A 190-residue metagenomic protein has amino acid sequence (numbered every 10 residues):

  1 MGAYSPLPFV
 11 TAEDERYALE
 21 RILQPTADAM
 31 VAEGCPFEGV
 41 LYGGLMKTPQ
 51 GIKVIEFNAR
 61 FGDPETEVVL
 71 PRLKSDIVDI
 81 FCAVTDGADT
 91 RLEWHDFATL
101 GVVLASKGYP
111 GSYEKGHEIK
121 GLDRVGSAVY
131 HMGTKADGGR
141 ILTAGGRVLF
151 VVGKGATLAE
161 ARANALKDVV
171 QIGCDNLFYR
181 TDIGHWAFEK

Functional and structural regions predicted by a protein language model:
M1-G51, I55-G62: Internal nucleotide-binding/catalytic subdomain
A3, M30, V54, T66 (+3 more regions): Preference for short coil/turn "hinge" residues that link or interrupt alpha-helices
Y4-L7, P49, E67, Y113 (+1 more regions): Basic, gly/Ser/Thr/Pro-rich low-complexity segments located predominantly at protein N termini
P8-E20, D63-A83, H117-Y130, Q171-I172: Gly/Ser/Thr-rich active-site loops/lids in small-molecule metabolic enzymes that frequently grip phosphoryl groups
E20, Q24-C35, Q50, D63 (+5 more regions): Generic secondary-structure signature for well-ordered alpha-helical cores
E38-G43, Q50-F57, T66-V68, I77 (+3 more regions): Structural beta-strand/beta-sheet cores of well-ordered domains, especially the beta-sheet scaffolds that support
N58-V69, G108-P110, K135-D137: Glycine-rich phosphate/pyrophosphate-binding beta-alpha loops
C82-K190: Peripheral (often C-terminal) accessory segments that flank ATP-dependent C-N-forming ligase machineries
